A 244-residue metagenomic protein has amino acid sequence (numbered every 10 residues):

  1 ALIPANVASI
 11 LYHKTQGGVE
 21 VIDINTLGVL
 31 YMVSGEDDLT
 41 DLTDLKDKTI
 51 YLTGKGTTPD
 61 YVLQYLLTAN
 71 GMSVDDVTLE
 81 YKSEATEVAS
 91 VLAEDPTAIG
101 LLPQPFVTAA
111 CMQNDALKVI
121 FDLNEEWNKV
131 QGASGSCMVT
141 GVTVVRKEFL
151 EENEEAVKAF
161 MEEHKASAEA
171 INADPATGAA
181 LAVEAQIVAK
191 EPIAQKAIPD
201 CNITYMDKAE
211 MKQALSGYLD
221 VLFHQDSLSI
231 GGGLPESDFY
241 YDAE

Functional and structural regions predicted by a protein language model:
A1-M72, L79-E80, Q104, V119-F121: Short, glycine-/small- and polar/acidic-enriched structural segments that line small-molecule recognition paths
L2, T53-Y61, K82, T86 (+4 more regions): Soluble non-cytosolic domains of exported or imported proteins
N6-V7, E87-L181: Pocket-lining segment of extracytoplasmic ligand-binding domains
Q16, D60-Y81, S90, P96 (+2 more regions): Ligand-binding cleft/hinge of the Venus flytrap
D47, E125-S136, I203-M211: Short, solvent-exposed loop/beta-turn-alpha elements that line the ligand-binding surface or hinge of extracytoplasmic
V74-V77, Q186-I198, I230-E236: Short, surface-exposed acidic
L150-Q225: Secondary-structure end/capping motifs
S216-E244: Conserved C-terminal helix/tail region of periplasmic/extracytoplasmic solute-binding proteins
